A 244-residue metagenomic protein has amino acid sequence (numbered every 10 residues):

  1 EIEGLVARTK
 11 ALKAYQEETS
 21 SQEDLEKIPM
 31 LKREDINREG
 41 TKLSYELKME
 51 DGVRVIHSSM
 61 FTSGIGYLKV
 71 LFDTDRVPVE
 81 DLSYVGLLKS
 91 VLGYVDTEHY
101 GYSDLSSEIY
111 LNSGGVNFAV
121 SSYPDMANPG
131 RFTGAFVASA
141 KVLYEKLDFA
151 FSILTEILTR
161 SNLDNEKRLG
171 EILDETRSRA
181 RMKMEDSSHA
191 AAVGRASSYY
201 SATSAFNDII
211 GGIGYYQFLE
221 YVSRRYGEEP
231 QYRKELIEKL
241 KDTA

Functional and structural regions predicted by a protein language model:
E1-S83, Y216, V222-A244: Proteolytic maturation boundary segments
S63-G93, Y100-R160, E166-R233, I237: M16 family metallopeptidases and their MPP-like homologs
